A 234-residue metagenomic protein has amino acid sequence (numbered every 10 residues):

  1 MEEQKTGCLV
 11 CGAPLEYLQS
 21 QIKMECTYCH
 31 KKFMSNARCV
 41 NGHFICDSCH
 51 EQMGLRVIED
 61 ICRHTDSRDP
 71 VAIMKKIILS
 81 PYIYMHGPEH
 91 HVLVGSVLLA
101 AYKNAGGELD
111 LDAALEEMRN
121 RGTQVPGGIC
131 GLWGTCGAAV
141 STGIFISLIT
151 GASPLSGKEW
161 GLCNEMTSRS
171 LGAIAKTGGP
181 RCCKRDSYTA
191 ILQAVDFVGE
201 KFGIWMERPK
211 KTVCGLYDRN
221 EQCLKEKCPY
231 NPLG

Functional and structural regions predicted by a protein language model:
K5, K23, N36, H43 (+2 more regions): Residues immediately within or flanking Cys/His clusters that coordinate Zn2+ in small zinc-binding modules
L9-V10, E25-K31, R38-N41, S48-E51: Short, cysteine/histidine-rich loop/knuckle motifs that typically chelate Zn2+
L15, F33, I45, M53: Cys/His-rich microdomains that often coordinate metals
E16, D110-D112, T177-R185, G199-K210: Flexible, glycine/charged-enriched surface loops at secondary-structure junctions
L18-Q21, M34-V40, R56-D60: Short Cys/His-rich "knuckle" micro-motifs
R63-G95, P180: Polybasic, low-complexity association/targeting segments
H90, G128-I144, L148: Conserved phosphate/anionic-ligand binding catalytic regions in large, soluble enzymes, centered on
I149-G199: A structural-propensity feature for long, helix-poor, extended segments
